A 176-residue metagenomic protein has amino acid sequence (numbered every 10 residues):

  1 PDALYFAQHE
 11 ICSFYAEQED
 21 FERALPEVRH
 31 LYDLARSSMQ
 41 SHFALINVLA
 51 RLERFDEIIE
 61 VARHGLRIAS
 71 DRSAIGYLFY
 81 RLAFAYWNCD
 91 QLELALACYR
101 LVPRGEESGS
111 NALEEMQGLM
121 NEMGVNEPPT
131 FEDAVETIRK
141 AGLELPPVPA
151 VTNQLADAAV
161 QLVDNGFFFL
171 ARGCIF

Functional and structural regions predicted by a protein language model:
P1-D2, R36, S70-S73, E107: Short coil turns that delineate tetratricopeptide repeat
A7, S41, I75-L78, A112: TPR alpha-solenoid repeat register
H30-D33, R67-S70, P103-R104: Conserved structural position within tetratricopeptide repeats
